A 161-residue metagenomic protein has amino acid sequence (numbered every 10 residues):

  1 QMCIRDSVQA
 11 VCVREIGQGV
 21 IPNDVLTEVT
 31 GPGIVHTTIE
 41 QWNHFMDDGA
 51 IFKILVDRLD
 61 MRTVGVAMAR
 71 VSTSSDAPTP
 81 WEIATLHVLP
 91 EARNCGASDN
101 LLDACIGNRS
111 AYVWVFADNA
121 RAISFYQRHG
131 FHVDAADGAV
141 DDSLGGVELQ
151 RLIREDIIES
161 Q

Functional and structural regions predicted by a protein language model:
M2-I4: Short, small-residue-biased leader/transition segments that mark boundaries at the very start of proteins
V8-C12, N108, F125, H129: Alpha-helical interaction/dimerization surfaces of two-component signaling modules
A10-R93, L101-A104, D137-A139, E155-E159: Acetyl-CoA-dependent GNAT
G96: Conserved G/P- and acidic residue-centered "switch" motifs that form tight phosphate/ATP-binding loops in soluble
D99, D118-G146: Conserved active-site alpha-helix within GNAT-family acetyltransferase domains
A104-C105, A122: Short hydrophobic clusters on alpha-helical segments that form packing/core surfaces in small helical domains
G107-D118: Conserved GNAT acetyl-CoA-binding A-motif
G145-Q161: Terminal substrate-recognition subdomain of acyl/acetyltransferases
